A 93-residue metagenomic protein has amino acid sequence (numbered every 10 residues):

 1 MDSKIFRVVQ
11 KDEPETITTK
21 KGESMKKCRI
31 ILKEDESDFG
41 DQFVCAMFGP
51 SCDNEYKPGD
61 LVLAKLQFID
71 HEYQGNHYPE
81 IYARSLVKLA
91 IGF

Functional and structural regions predicted by a protein language model:
M1-F93: Single-stranded nucleic acid-binding surfaces, predominantly the OB-fold ssDNA-binding core
